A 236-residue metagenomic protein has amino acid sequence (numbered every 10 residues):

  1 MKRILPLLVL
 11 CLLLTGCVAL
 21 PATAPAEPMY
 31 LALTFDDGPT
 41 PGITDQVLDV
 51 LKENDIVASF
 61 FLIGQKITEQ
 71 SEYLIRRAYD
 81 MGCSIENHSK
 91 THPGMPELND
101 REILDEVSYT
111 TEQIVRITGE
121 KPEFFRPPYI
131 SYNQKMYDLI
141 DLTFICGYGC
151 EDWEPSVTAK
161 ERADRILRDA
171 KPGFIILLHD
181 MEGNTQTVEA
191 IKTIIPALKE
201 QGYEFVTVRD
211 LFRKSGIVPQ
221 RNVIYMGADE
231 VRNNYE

Functional and structural regions predicted by a protein language model:
I4-L14: Sec-dependent N-terminal signal peptides
L20-P96, E102-I103, Q113: Active-site beta->alpha N-cap acidic-glycine motif
A24-P25, E53-N54, I67-T68, T185-E236: C-terminal domain-boundary segment and adjacent tail
F35, F60-G64, N87-S89, R126-Y129 (+3 more regions): A cross-domain feature marking catalytic cores of carbohydrate-active enzymes and several ubiquitous metabolic/repair
G38-G42, L62-Q70, P93-L98, R126-Y132 (+2 more regions): Acidic-and-aromatic substrate-binding clefts and catalytic sites of carbohydrate-active enzymes
L48-V57, F61, S84, D100-I130 (+1 more regions): CE4/NodB-like, metal-dependent polysaccharide N-deacetylase domain that modifies extracellular/periplasmic N-acetylated
K121, S131, M136-D169, Y203-K214: His/Asp/Glu-enriched short active-site or ligand-binding loop at hydrolase and phosphoryl-transfer sites
